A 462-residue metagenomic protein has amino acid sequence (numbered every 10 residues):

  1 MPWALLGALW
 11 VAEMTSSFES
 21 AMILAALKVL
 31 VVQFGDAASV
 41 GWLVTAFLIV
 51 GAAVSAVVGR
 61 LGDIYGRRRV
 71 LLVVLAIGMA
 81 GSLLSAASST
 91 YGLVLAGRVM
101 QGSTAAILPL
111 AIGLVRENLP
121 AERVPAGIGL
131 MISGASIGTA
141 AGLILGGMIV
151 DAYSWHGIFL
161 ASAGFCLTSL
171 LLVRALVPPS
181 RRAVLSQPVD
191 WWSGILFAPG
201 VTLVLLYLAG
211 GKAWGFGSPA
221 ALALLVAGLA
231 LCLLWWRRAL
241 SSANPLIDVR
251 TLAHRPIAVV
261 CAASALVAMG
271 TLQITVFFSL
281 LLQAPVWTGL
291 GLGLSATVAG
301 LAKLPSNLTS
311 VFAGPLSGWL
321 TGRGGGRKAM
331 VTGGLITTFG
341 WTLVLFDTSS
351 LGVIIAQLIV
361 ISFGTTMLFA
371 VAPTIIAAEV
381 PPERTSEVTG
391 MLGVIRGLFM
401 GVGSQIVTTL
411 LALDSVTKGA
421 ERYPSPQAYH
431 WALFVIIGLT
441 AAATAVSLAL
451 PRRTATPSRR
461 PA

Functional and structural regions predicted by a protein language model:
M1-A175, S317, T342-L345, S349 (+2 more regions): Transmembrane-helix bundle of Major Facilitator Superfamily
W3-F18, I23-A25, V44, P219 (+2 more regions): 12-transmembrane solute porter fold
L27-L30, V115, I149, V177 (+6 more regions): Hydrophobic alpha-helical interface/terminus motif in multipass membrane transporters
L30-V31, L61-G62, L145-Y153, L208 (+4 more regions): Interfacial helix-cap and linker-helix signal at transmembrane-aqueous boundaries of multi-pass secondary transporters
I49, A53, A76, A80-L84 (+12 more regions): Generic alpha-helical transmembrane segments of integral inner-membrane proteins, especially permease/transport modules
G81-S88, A152-Y153, A175-P179, G211-G215 (+6 more regions): Helix-loop junctions at the membrane-solvent interface of multi-pass transporters, primarily the C-terminal
V124-G134, S186-I195, R327-A329: Cytoplasmic-side transmembrane-helix entry/capping segments in multi-pass membrane proteins
D151-A262, G270, T275, I436-I437 (+1 more regions): Hydrophobic transmembrane-helix bundles of small-molecule transporters
